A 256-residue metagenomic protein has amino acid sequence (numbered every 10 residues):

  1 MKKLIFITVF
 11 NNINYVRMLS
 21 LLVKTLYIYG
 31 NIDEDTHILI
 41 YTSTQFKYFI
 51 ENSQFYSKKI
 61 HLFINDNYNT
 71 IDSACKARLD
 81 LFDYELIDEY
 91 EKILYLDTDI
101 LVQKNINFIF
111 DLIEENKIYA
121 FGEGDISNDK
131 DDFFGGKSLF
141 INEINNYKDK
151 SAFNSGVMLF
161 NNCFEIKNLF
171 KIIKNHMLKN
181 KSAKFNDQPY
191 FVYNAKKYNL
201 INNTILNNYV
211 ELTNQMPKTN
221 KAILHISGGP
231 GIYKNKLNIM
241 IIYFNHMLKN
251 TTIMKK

Functional and structural regions predicted by a protein language model:
M1-N69, D88-E89, S227-K256: N-terminal anchoring/stem segment of glycosyltransferases
R17-S20, K76, D80, F185-Y193: A structural signal for well-ordered alpha-helical segments within the folded catalytic domains of diverse enzymes
T42-Y48, K104-I106, N208-E211: Short, polar loop motifs at secondary-structure junctions
Y48-F55, D111-L112, M216-K218: Short loop/helix-cap segments at secondary-structure boundaries that form the rim of catalytic
N69-A74, S127-F134, Y233-K236: Short, charged, surface-exposed secondary-structure boundary motifs
K76-D132: GT-A fold catalytic core of metal-dependent nucleotide-sugar glycosyltransferases, centered on the diacidic
D111-H176: Conserved catalytic core of nucleotide-sugar-dependent glycosyltransferases
K148-Y233: Catalytic core and acceptor-binding pocket of nucleotide-sugar-dependent glycosyltransferases
